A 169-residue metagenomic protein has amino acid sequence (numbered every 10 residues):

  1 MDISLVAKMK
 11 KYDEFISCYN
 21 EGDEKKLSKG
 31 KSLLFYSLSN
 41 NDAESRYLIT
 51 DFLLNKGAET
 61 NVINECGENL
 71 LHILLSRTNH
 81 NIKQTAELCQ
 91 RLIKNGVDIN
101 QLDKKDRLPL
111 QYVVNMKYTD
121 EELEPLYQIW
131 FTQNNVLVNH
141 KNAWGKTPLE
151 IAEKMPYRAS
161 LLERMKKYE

Functional and structural regions predicted by a protein language model:
M1-S4, K26-N40, I63-T78, L102-V114 (+1 more regions): Ankyrin-repeat boundary/"N-cap" motif
M1-V6, N95, E124-E169: Ankyrin-repeat-protein effector appendages
M9, N40-E44, R77, N95 (+2 more regions): Ankyrin-repeat positional consensus site
E14, S45-I49, Q84, L88 (+2 more regions): Conserved ankyrin/ankyrin-like repeat signature
I16-E24, I49-E59, E87-I99, Y127-V138 (+1 more regions): Ankyrin repeat domain, specifically the short helix-to-loop turn at the C-terminus of the second helix of each repeat
L27, S76, L88, Q111 (+5 more regions): A structural signal for the main folded, soluble domain(s) of proteins
Y47, I63, G67-N69, L75-I93 (+1 more regions): Eukaryotic tandem repeat interaction scaffolds
N100-K141: Conserved binding-pocket/active-site segment within a compact domain
